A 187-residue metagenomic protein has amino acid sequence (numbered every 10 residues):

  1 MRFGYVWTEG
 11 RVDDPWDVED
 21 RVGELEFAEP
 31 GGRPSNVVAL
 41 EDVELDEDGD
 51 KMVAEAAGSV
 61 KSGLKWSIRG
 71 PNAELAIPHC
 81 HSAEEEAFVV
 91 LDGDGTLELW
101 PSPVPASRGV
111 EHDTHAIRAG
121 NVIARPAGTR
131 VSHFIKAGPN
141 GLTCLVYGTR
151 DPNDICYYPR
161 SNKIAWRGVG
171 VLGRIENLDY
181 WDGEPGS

Functional and structural regions predicted by a protein language model:
R2-G63, P71, Y157-S187: A short, N-terminal "cap"/entry segment at the start of jelly-roll beta-barrel domains of the cupin/DSBH fold
D50, K65-H81, R130: Conserved short histidine dyad/triad with adjacent acidic residue
A54-A56, A76-H81, L99, F134-A137: Short histidine-centered beta-strand/loop micro-motifs that create catalytic or ligand/metal-coordination sites
G63, E84, V110-E111: Short, solvent-exposed loop/turn positions at domain surfaces that link secondary-structure elements or cap domain
W66-G70, C80-P101, G148-T149: Short, conserved beta-strand element in jelly-roll/cupin
L97, H115-I117, G183: Ligand-binding pocket scaffold of soluble enzyme catalytic domains
P101-A127: Short acidic-glycine-tyrosine-enriched beta hairpin
A119, A127-D154: Ligand-binding loop in jelly-roll beta-barrel domains
